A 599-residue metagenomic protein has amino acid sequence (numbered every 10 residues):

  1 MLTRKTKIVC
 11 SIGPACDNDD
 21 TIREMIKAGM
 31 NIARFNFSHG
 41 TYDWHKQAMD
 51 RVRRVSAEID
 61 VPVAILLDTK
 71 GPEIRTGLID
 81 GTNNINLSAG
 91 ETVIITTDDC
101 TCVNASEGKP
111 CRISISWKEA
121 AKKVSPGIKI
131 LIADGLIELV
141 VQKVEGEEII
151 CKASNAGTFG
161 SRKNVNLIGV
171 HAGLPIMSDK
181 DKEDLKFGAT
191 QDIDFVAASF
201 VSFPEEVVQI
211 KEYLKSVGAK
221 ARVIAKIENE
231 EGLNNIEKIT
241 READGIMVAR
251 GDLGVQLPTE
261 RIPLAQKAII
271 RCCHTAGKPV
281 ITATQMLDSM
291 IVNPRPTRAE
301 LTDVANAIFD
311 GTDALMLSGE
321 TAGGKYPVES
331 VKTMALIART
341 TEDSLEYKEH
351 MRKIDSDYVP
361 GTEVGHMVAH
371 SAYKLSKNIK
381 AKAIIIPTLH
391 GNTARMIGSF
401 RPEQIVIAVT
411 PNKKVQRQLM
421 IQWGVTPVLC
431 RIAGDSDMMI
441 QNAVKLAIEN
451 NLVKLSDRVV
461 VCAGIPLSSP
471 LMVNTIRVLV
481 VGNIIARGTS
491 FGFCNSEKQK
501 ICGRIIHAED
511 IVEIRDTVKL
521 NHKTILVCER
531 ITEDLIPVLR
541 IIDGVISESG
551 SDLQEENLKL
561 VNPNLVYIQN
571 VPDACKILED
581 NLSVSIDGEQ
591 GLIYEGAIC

Functional and structural regions predicted by a protein language model:
L2-V9, P62-I65, G160-G173, L214-I227 (+5 more regions): Short beta-strand/loop segments at the ligand-binding rim of alpha/beta enzyme cores
T3, A48-L67, I210-I224, P263-M286 (+1 more regions): Alpha-helix-loop-beta-strand connector modules within alpha/beta enzyme cores
T6-I12, A33-F35, V63-L67, V196-A198 (+7 more regions): Hydrophobic faces of well-ordered beta-strands that scaffold small-molecule active sites in alpha/beta enzyme cores
C10-A15, W44, V170-T284, M290-L301: Conserved alpha/beta-domain cores
S11, M25, N36, D68 (+9 more regions): Conserved, mostly hydrophobic/aromatic
I12, M30-Y42, F195-F200, I246-L257 (+1 more regions): Glycine-rich phosphate-binding active-site loops on the catalytic face of alpha/beta enzymes
P72-S178, K445-A447, L452-E513, I531 (+1 more regions): Acidic, glycine-rich flexible loop/linker segments
E91-T92, I270, H274, P296-L317 (+9 more regions): ATP-dependent carboxylate/acyl-activation modules
